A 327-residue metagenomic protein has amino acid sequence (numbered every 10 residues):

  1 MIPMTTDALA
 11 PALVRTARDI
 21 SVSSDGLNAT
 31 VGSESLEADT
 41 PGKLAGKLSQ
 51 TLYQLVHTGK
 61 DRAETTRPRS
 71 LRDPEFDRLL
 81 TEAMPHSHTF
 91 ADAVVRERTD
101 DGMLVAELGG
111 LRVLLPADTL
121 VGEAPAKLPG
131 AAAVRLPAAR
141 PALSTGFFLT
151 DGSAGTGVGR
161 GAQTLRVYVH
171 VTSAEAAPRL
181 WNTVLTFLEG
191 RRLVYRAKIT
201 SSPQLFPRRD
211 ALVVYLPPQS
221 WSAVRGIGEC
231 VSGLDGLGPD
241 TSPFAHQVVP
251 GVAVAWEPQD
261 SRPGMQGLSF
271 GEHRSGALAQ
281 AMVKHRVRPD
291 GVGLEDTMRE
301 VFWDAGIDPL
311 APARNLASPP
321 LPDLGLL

Functional and structural regions predicted by a protein language model:
M1-V171, R286-L327: Charge-rich, low-complexity segments
R112, T119, S173-E175, P203 (+1 more regions): Residues that cap or initiate secondary-structure elements
P116, A177-R179, V224: Short acidic, gly/pro-rich beta-turn/loop elements at beta-sheet edges and active-site/ligand-binding grooves
L149-R160, Y195-R208: Short, flexible, solvent-exposed loop/turn segments with mixed acidic/basic and small polar residues
T164, R209-A211: Extracellular structured ligand-interaction cores
V169-S173, V214-Q219: Short beta-strand-to-loop capping motifs
A174-K198: Short amphipathic alpha-helix segments
P207-R208, P217-L327: Polybasic, proline/glycine-rich intrinsically disordered low-complexity segments
